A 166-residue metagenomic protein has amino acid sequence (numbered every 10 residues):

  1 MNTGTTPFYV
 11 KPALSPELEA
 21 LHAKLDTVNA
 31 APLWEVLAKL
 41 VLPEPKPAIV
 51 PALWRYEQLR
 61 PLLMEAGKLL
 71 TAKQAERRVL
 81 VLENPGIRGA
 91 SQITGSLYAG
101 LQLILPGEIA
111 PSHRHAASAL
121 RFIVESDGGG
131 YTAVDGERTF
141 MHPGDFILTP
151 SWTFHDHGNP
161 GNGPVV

Functional and structural regions predicted by a protein language model:
N2, V10, L14, N162-V166: Loop-centered beta-sheet repeat module
T6-K68: N-terminal leader/targeting and pre-domain segments
K68-E108: A short glycine-rich, His/Asp/Glu-containing loop-to-beta-strand
A90-I93, I109-H115, G158-N159: Short histidine-centered beta-strand/loop micro-motifs that create catalytic or ligand/metal-coordination sites
Y98-G100, A119, G163: Residues that flank catalytic or metal-binding motifs in active/ligand-binding sites
A99-Q102, T132, G158: A structural feature that tracks compact, well-ordered secondary-structure segments with a strong bias toward
L105-P143, T149-T153: A short beta-strand-loop-beta hairpin characteristic of the jelly-roll/cupin
W152-V166: Ligand-binding loop in jelly-roll beta-barrel domains
